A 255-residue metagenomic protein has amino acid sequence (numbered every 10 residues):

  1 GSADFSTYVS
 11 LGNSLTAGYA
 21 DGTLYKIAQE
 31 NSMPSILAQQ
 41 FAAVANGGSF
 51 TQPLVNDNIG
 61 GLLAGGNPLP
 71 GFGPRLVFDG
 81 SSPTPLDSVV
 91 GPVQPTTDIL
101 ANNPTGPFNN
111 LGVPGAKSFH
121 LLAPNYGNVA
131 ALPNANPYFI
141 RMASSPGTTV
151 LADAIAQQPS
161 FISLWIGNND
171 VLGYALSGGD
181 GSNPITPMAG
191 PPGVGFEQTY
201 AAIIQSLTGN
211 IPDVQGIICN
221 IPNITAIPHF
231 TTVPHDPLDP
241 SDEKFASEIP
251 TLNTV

Functional and structural regions predicted by a protein language model:
G1-S6, H235: Bacterial Sec-dependent N-terminal signal peptides
D4-T7, Q157-I162, I211-G216: Loop/turn elements at helix/coil->beta-strand transitions in domains of secreted/extracellular proteins
Y8-G22: Catalytic nucleophile-elbow at a beta strand-turn-alpha helix junction centered on a G-D-S/GDSL motif, marking
L11, W165, C219-N220: Alpha/beta-hydrolase-fold catalytic nucleophile elbow
L24-Q198, A202, T225: Conserved SGNH/GDSL esterase-like catalytic core that processes O-acyl groups on lipids and polysaccharides
T199-I211: Catalytic-core regions built around general acid/base machinery
V214-P222, A226: Metal-dependent active-site segment of extracytoplasmic phospho-/sulfohydrolases and closely related
I224-V255: Acidic, Ser/Thr/Gly/Pro-rich low-complexity segments that form flexible
